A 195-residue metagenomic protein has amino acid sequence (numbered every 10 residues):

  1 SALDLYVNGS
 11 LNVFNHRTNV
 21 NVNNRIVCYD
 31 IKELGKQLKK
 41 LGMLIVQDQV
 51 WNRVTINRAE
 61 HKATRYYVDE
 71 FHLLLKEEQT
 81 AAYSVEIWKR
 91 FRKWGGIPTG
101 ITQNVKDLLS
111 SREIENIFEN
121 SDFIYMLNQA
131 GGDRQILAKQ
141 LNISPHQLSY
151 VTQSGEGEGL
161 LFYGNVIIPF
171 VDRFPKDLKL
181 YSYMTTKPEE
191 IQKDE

Functional and structural regions predicted by a protein language model:
S1-G96, L109-R112, Y150-S154, G159-N165: P-loop NTPase motor domains
L5-N8, R65-V68, L141-P145, F174 (+1 more regions): Low-complexity, intrinsically disordered regions enriched in charged/polar residues
K36, I168, K179: Short, acidic Gly/Pro/Ser/Thr-rich loop/turn segments
D48, E113, S121, L160 (+2 more regions): A generic membrane alpha-helix/interface feature
Y83-F174: Conserved ATP-driven motor cores of ASCE-family P-loop NTPases powering translocation/secretion/packaging/pilus
V171-E195: Charge-patterned, long linear interaction tracts outside catalytic cores
